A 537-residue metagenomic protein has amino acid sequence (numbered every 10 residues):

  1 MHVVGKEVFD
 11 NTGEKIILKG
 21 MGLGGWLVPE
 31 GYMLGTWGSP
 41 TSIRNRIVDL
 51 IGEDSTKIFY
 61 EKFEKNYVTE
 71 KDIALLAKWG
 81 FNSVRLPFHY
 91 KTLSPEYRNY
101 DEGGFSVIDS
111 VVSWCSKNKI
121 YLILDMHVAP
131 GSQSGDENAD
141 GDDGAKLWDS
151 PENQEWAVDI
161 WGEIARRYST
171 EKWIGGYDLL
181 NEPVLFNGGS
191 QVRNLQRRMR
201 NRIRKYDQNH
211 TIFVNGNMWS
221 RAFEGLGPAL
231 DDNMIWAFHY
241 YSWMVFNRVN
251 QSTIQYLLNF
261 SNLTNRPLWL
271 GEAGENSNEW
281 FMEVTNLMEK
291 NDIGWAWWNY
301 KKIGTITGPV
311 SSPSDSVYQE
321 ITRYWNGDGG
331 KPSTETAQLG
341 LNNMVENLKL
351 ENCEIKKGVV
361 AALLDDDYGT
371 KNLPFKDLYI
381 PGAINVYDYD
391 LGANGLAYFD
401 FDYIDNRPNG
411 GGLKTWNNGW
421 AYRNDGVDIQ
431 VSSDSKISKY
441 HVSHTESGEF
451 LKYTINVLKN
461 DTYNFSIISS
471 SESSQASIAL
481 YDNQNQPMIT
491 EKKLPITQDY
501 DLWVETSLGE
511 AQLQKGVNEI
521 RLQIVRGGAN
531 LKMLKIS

Functional and structural regions predicted by a protein language model:
M1-G5, S473-Q475: A short, compositionally biased
V4-L18, L23-T211, G216-F223: Active-site mouth of glycoside hydrolases
G5-D10, Y318-I321, Y440-S443: Generic recognition of long tandem-repeat/solenoid scaffolds
G22-K65, D231, I235-A237, S242 (+3 more regions): Glycan-binding loop/region signatures in secreted carbohydrate-active enzymes
G25-L27, Y90-S94, P130-S132, P183 (+5 more regions): Feature marks short, surface-exposed loop/turn motifs that line or immediately flank catalytic pockets and channel
E152, V158-K302, T307-Q319: Extracellular glycoside hydrolase catalytic/binding regions
W280-I380, N394: Aromatic-rich peripheral "rim/lid" segments of glycoside hydrolase catalytic domains that contact and position glycan
I355-S537: Extracytoplasmic
